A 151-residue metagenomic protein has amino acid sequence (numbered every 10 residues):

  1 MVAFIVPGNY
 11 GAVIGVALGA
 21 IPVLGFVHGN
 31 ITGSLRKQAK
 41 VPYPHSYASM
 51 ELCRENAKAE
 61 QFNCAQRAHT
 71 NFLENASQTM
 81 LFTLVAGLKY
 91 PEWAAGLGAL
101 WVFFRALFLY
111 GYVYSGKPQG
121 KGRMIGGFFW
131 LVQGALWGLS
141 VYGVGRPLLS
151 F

Functional and structural regions predicted by a protein language model:
G8-E51: N-terminal signal-anchor transmembrane alpha helix
Y10-I21, A94-L97, I125-V132: Transmembrane alpha-helices of multi-pass eukaryotic membrane proteins
I21-L24, H28, S77, L100-F108 (+1 more regions): Membrane-embedded alpha-helical transmembrane segments of multi-pass integral membrane proteins
S49-F72: Short membrane-interface loop/juxtamembrane segments of multi-pass integral membrane proteins
T70-T83, L136: Core segments of transmembrane alpha-helices that mediate helix-helix packing or line hydrophobic substrate/ligand
L84-F103: Short alpha-helical packing/oligomerization segments
L107-A135: Interfacial loop-to-transmembrane junctions
S140-F151: Juxtamembrane boundary at the C-terminal end of a transmembrane helix
